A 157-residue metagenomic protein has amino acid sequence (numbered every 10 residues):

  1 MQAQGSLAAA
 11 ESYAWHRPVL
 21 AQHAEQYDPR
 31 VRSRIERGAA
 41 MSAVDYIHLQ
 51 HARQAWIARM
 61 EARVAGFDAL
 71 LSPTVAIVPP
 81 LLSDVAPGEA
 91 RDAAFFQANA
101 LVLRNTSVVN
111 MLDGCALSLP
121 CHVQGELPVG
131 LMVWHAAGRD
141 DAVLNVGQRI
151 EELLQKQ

Functional and structural regions predicted by a protein language model:
Q4, H48, P80-L103: Short, surface-exposed loop/helix-turn segments at secondary-structure junctions that function as lids/hinges flanking
G5-E11, G88-A90, H135-A136: Short, hinge-like loop/turn segments at secondary-structure boundaries
S6-I57, E61, I77, S118-P128: Short helix-loop capping/hinge segments that flank enzyme active sites or metal/cofactor-binding pockets
A40-M41, I47, A58, N110-Q157: Structural helix-boundary/capping segments
